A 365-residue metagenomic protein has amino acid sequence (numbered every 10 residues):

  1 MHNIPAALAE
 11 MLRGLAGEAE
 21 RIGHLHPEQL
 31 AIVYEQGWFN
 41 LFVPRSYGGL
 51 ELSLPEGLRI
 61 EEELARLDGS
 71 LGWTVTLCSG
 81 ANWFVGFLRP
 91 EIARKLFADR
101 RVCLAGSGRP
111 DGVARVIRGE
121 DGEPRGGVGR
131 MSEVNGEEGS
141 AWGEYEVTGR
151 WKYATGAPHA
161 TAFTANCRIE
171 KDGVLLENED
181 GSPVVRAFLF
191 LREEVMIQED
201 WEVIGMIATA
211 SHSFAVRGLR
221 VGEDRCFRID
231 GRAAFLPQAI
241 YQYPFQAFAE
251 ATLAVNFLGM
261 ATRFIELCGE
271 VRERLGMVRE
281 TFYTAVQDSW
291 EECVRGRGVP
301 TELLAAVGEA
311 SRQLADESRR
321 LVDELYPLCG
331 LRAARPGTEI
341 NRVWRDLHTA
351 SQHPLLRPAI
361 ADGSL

Functional and structural regions predicted by a protein language model:
R13, G17-E20, M277-Q313, Y326-A334: C-terminal helix-coil-helix/basic helical segment that borders enzyme active sites and/or dimer interfaces and provides
A19-G23, P237, Q242, F248 (+2 more regions): Glycine-rich cofactor-pocket loops
P27-E35, N40-H159: Glycine-rich flavin
A105-G108, C167, L189-V203: Active-site glycine-rich loop that binds ribose-phosphate moieties when present
R125, P327-L365: Glycine-rich phosphate/cofactor-binding loops in nucleotide/flavin-utilizing enzymes
R150-E194, G330: DPxDG-like acidic metal-binding loop motif
V203-G276: Glycine-rich beta->alpha junctions and the first turn(s) of the following alpha-helix
G259, R272-G276, G308, R312-R319 (+2 more regions): Generic structural signal for well-ordered, non-transmembrane alpha-helical segments in soluble/cytosolic regions
